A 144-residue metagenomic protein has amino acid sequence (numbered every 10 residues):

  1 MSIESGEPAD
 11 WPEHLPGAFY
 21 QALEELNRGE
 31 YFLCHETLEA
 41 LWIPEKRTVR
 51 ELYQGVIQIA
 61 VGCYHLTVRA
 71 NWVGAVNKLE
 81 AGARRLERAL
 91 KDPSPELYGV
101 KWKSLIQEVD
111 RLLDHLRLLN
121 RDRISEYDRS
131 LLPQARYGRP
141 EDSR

Functional and structural regions predicted by a protein language model:
M1-E45, R88-R144: N-terminal alpha-helical interaction modules that lie
H14, R47-Q54: Residues that mark the junctions of alpha-helical repeat units in TPR/alpha-solenoid scaffolds
A18, E51, Q58-I59, K78: TPR repeat positional signature
E24-E25, I57, Y64-H65: Residue-level signature for tetratricopeptide repeat
E30, A70-N71: Residues in the short coil linking paired helices within alpha-helical repeat scaffolds
V61, H65-V68, R88: Glycine-centered coil turns and helix-coil junctions that link the paired helices within alpha-helical repeat units
N71-K91: TPR/TPR-like (Sel1-like) alpha-helical repeat modules
